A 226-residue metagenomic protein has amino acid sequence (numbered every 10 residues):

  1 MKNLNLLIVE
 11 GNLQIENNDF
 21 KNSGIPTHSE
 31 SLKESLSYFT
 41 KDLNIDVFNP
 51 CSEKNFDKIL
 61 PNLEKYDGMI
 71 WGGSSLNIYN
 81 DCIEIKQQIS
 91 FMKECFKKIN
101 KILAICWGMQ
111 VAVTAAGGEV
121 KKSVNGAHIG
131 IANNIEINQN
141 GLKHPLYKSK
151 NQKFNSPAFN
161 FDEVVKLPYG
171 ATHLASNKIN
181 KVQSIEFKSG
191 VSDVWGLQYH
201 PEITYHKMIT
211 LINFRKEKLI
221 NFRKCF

Functional and structural regions predicted by a protein language model:
M1-S90, E94-K98, K224-F226: N-terminal beta1-alpha1 cap of cysteine-dependent amidohydrolase-like domains
K2-K21, P26-Y38, F91, I137-F226: Amide-donor transfer/coupling interface in amidating biosynthetic enzymes
K21-G24, P61, I83-K86, A116-V120 (+2 more regions): Short, glycine/charged-enriched secondary-structure capping and boundary segments
I45-P50, Y79-C82, A132-N134, N151-K153 (+1 more regions): Short, flexible loop segments at the rims of nucleotide/cofactor-binding pockets, characterized by
F48-C51, S123, F159, S176: Conserved beta-strand termini and adjacent loop/short-helix elements that scaffold enzyme active sites in alpha/beta
S52-D57, H128-G130, K181-Q183: A short acidic, often aromatic-flanked loop/helix-cap motif at beta-alpha or helix-coil junctions that lines enzyme
K58-E64, V111-T114, V165-P168, E186-F187: Short loop/helix-cap segments at secondary-structure boundaries that form the rim of catalytic
Y66, S74-G141: Cysteine-nucleophile active-site neighborhood
